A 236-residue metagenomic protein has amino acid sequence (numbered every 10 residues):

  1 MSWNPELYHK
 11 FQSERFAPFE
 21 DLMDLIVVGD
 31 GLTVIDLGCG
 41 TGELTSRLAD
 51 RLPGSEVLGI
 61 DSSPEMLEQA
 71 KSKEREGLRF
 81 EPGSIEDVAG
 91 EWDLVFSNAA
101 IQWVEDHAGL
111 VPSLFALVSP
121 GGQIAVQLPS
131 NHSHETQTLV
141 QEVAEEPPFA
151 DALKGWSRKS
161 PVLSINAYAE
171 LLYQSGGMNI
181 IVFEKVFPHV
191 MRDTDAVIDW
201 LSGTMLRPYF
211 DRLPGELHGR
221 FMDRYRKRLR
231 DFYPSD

Functional and structural regions predicted by a protein language model:
M1-L32, E43-R47, M66-Q69, Q141: Conserved class I S-adenosyl-L-methionine
W3-N4, I181-S235: C-terminal helical/coil "lid" or tail adjacent to the Rossmann-like core of SAM-dependent
T33, G122-Q123: Short glycine-centered segments of the SAM/dcSAM-binding site in methyltransferase folds
T33-V88, G109: Class I SAM-dependent methyltransferase SAM/SAH-binding core
F96: A conserved beta-strand element that flanks and buttresses the S-adenosyl-L-methionine
A99-A100: Short catalytic micro-motifs in class I SAM-dependent methyltransferases
V104-L114: A short, conserved alpha-helix within the catalytic core of class I
A108, Q123-R192: Conserved catalytic/acceptor-binding region of the Class I
